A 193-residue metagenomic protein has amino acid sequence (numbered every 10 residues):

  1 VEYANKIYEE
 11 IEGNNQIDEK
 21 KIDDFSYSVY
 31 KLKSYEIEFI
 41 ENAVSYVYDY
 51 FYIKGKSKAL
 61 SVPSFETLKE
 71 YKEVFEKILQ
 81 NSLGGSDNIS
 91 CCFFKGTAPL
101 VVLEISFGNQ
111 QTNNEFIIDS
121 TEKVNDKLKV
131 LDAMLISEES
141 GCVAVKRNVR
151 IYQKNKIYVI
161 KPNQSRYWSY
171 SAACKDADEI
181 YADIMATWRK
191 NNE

Functional and structural regions predicted by a protein language model:
V1-E193: Non-catalytic DNA-recognition/assembly elements of restriction-modification systems
